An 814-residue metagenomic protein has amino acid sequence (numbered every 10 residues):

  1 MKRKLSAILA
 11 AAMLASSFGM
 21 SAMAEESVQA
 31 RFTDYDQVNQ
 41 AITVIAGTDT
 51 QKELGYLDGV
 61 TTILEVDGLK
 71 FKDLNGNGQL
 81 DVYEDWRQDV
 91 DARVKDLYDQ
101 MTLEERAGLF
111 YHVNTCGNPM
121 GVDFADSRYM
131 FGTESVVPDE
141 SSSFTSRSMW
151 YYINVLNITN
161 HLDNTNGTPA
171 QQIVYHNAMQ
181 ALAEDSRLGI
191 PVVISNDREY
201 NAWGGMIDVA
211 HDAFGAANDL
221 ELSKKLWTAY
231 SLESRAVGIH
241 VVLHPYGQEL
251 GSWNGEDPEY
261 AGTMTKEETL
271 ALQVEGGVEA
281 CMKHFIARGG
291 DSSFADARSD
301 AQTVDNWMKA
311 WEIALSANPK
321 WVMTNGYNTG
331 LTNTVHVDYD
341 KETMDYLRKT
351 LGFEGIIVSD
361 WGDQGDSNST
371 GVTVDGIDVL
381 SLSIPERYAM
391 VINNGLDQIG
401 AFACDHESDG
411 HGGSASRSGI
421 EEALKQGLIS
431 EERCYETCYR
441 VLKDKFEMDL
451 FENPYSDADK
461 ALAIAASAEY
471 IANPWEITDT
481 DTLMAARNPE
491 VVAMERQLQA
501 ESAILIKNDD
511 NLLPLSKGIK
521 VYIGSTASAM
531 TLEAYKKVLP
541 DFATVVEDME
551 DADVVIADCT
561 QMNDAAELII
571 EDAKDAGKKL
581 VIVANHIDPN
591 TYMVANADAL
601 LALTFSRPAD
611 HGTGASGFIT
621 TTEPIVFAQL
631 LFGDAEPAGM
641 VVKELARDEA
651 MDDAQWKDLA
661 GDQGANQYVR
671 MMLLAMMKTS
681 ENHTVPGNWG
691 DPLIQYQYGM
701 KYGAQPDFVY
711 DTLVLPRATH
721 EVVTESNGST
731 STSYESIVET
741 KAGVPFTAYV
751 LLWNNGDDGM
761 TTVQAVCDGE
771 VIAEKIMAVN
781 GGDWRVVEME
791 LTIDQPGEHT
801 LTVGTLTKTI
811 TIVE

Functional and structural regions predicted by a protein language model:
M1-A7: Positively charged n-region of N-terminal signal peptides that target proteins for export
A12-M13: Classical Sec-dependent N-terminal signal peptides that target proteins to the secretory pathway
S16-M23: C-terminal segment of classical bacterial N-terminal signal peptides
A24-T724, E739-A748, N755-G769, M777 (+4 more regions): Glycoside hydrolase catalytic-domain context in secreted enzymes
T730-S736, V771-K775, V786-E788: Short structured motifs
V787-Q795: Short, hydrophobic beta-strand segments
